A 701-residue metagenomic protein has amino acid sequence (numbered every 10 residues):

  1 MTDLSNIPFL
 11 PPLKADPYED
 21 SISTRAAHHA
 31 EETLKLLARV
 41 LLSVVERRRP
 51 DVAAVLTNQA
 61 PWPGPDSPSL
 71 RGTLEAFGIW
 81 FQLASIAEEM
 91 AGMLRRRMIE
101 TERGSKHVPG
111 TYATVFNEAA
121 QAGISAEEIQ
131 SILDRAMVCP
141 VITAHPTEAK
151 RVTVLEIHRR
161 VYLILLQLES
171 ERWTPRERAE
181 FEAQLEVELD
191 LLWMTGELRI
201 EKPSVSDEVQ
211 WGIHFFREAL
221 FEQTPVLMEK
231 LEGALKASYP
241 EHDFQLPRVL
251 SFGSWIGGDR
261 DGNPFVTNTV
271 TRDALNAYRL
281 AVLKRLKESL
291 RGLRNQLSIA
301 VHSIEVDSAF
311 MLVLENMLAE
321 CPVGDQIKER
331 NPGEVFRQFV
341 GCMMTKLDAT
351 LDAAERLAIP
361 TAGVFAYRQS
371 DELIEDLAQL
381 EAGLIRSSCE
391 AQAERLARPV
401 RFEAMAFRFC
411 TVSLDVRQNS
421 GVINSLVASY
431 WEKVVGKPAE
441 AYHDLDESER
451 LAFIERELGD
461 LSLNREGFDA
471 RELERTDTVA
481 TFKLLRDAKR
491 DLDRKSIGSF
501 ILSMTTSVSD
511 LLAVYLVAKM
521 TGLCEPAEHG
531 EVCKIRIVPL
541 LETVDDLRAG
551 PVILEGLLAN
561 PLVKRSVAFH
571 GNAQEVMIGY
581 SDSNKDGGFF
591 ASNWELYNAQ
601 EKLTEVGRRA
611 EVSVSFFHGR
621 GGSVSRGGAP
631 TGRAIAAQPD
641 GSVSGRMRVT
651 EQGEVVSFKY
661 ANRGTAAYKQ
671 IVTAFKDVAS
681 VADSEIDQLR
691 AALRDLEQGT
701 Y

Functional and structural regions predicted by a protein language model:
T2-I454, E474, I535, G628: Often metal-dependent polyanion-binding catalytic scaffolds in large enzymes
E31, K35, D207-Q210, H214 (+21 more regions): Conserved structured core elements
E201-R217, N268, I359-A366, A378-R386 (+7 more regions): Glycine- and acidic
L235-F252, V479-T481, L511-K519, V552-K564 (+1 more regions): Conserved alpha/beta core surface patches that mediate binding of polyanionic ligands
G257-R260, N268, T478, F482-L485 (+2 more regions): Expand to "…catalyze enediolate/carbanion chemistry for C-C bond making/breaking, isomerization, decarboxylation
V266-N295, T521-G699: Catalytic or ion-translocation cores adjacent to nucleophile or general acid/base/metal-coordination motifs in diverse
F339-T345, A349, V412-L414, N419-L512 (+4 more regions): Active-site cores of enzymes that catalyze phosphoryl transfer or operate on phosphate-rich substrates
